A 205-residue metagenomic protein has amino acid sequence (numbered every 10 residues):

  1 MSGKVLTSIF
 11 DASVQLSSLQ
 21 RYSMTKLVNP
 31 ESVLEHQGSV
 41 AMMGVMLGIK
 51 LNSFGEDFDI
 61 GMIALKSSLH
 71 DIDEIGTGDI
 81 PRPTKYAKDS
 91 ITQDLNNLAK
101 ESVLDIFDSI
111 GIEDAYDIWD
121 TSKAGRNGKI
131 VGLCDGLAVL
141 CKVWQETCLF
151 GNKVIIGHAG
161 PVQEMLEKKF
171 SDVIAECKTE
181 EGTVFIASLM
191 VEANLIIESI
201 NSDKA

Functional and structural regions predicted by a protein language model:
K4-T7, L27-L34, T121-G128: Short, solvent-exposed segments of well-ordered alpha helices
A12-H36: Active-site flanking loop/helix segments enriched in acidic
L27-Q37, K88-N97: Active-site metal-coordination segments of metallo-dependent hydrolases
V28-I63: Alpha-helical phosphate/pyrophosphate-handling elements in metalloenzyme active cores
M42-G48, I60-I80, G132, G136: Active-site alpha-helical segments that house and flank conserved acidic catalytic motifs for diphosphate chemistry
G48, N52, I75-P83, F107-Y116: Membrane-helix exit/interface motif
A64, F107-G157: Histidine/acidic-rich helix-loop-helix segments that form or flank divalent-metal centers in metalloenzyme catalytic
K85-D105, N152-I174: Divalent-cation-assisted or electrostatically stabilized phosphate/pyrophosphate-binding catalytic cores
